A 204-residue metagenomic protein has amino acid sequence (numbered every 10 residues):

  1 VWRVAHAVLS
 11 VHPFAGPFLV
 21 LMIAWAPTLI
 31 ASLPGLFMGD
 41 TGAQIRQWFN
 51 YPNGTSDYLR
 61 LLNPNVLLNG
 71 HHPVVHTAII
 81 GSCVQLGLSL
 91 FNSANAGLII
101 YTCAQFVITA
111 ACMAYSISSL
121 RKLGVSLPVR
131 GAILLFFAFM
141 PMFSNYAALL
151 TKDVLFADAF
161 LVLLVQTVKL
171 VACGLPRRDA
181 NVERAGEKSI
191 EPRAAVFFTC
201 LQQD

Functional and structural regions predicted by a protein language model:
V1-P27: Start-transfer (signal-anchor) and selected internal transmembrane alpha helices of multi-pass inner/ER membrane
H12-G16, S116-F139, D158: Transmembrane-helix signature of polytopic, membrane-embedded enzymes that assemble or transfer cell-envelope glycans
L21-A24, R130-P141, V165: Short helix- or helix-capping micro-motifs that position conserved polar/aromatic residues at function-defining sites
T28-M38, R46-T109, L149: Membrane-proximal lumenal/periplasmic loop motifs of glycosylation machinery
G39, N145-L155: Short acidic/glycine- and proline-prone juxtamembrane loop motifs at membrane-interface regions of multi-pass membrane
F49, Y115, L155-L175: Specific aromatic-rich, kink-prone transmembrane helix
I100-G124: Transmembrane-helix motifs of polytopic, lipid-linked glycan transferases
L163-A194: Membrane-interface transmembrane helices that cradle and orient dolichyl/undecaprenyl
